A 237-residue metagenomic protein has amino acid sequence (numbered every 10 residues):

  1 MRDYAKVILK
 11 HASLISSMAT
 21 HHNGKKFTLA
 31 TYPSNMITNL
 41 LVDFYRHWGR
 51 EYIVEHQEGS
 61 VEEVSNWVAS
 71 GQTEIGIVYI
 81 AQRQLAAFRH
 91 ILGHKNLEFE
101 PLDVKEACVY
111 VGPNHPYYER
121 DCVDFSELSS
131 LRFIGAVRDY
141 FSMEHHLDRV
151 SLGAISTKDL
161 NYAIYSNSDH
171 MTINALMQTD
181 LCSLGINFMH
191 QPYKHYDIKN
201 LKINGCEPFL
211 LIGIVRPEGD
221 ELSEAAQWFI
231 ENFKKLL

Functional and structural regions predicted by a protein language model:
M1-T20: Alpha-helical "hinge/linker" immediately C-terminal to small N-terminal DNA-binding modules
M1-Y4, L40, E221-F233: Short amphipathic alpha-helical coupling segments at ligand-binding clamshell hinges and other catalytic/signaling
G24-A86: Central regulatory/effector-binding core of bacterial HTH transcription factors
I37-D43, L85, Y117-F125, S129-I155 (+1 more regions): Secondary-structure junction motif
A69-T73, Y79, R138-K199: Hydrophobic hinge/microswitch elements
I91-A107, V111-F133: Flexible hinge/capping segments at coil-to-helix
H94-E100, K105, H170-G219: Beta-alpha-beta core module
Y110-Y118, L211-L222: A bilobed periplasmic-binding-protein/Venus flytrap-type ligand-binding module shared by bacterial periplasmic
